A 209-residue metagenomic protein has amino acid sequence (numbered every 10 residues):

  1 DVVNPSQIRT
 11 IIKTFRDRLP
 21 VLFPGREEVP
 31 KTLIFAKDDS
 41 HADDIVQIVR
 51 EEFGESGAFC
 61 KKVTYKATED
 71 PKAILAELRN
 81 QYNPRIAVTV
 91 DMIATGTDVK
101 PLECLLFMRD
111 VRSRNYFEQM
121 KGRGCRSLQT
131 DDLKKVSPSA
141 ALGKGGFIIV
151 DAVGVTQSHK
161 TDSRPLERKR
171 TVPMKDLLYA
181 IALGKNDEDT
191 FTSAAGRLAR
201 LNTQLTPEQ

Functional and structural regions predicted by a protein language model:
D1, T10, V153-Q209: Long, largely alpha-helical accessory region at the distal end of helicase-like NTP-driven motors
D1-E28, G154: Conserved interdomain linker/interface between the two RecA-like ATPase lobes of SF2 helicase motors
S6, T10, S40-D44, D176: Extracytoplasmic/secreted proteins, especially bacterial periplasmic and envelope-associated proteins
I11-P20, D43-R50, C104, K121-Q129: Short, well-ordered amphipathic alpha-helices
V21-G25, K31, D43, A67-D70: SF2 helicase/translocase NTPase motor core, specifically the RecA-like lobe 1 inter-motif segment between Walker
E28-D38: Conserved RecA-like ASCE P-loop NTPase motor core of nucleic-acid helicases/translocases
A36-K62: Conserved helicase motor "Helicase C" RecA-like lobe of SF1/SF2 P-loop NTPases
G57-P165: Conserved RecA-like P-loop NTPase helicase motor core
